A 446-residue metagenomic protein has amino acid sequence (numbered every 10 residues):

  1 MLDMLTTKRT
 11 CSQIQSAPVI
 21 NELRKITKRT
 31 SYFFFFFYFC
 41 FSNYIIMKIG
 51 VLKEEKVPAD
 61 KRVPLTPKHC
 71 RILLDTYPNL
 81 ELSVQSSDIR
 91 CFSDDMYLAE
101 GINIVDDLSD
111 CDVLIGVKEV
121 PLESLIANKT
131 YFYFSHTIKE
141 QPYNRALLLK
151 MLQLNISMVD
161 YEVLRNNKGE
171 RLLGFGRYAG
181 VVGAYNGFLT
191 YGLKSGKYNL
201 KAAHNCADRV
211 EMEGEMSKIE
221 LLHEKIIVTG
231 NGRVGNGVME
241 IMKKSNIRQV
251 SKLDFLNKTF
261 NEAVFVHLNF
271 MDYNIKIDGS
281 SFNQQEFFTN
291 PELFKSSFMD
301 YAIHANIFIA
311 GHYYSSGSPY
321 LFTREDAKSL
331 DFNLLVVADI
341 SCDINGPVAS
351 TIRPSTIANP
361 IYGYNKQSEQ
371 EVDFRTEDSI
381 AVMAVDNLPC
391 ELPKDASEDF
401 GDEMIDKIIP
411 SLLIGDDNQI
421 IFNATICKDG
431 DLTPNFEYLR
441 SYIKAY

Functional and structural regions predicted by a protein language model:
T6, S12-Q13, V19, F36: Short, positively charged low-complexity motifs
S31-Y44: Hydrophobic alpha-helical signal peptides and transmembrane signal-/tail-anchor segments that drive secretory-pathway
K48-K150, L154: An N-terminal-biased, well-structured beta-alpha scaffold segment characteristic of Rossmann-like dinucleotide-binding
K56-V84, K201-H304: Glycine-rich phosphate/diphosphate-binding loop of Rossmann-like nucleotide-binding domains
M96-D110, N269-F332, V372, V385: A structured beta-alpha segment of the ubiquitous adenosine-cofactor-binding alpha/beta core
N128-M158, I307-K366: ADP-ribose/adenylate-binding Rossmann-like module
S157-G214, V336, S341-Y446: Adenosine-phosphate binding glycine-rich loop
